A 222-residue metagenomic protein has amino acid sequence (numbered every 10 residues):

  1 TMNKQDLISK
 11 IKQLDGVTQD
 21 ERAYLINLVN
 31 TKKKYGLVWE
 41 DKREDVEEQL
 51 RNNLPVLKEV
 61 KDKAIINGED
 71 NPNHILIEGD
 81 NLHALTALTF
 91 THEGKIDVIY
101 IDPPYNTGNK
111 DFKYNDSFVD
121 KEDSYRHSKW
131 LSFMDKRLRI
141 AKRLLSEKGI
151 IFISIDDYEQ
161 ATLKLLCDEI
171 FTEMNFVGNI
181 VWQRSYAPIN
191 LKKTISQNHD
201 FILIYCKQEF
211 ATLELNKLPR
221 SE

Functional and structural regions predicted by a protein language model:
T1-Y100, N106-W130, K136: DnaQ-like (DEDDh/DEDDy) 3′-5′ exonuclease domain used for proofreading and 3′-end trimming on nucleic acids
N73-I75, K95-Y100, K148-F152, Q160 (+3 more regions): Beta-sheet entry/capping signal
L88, G108-N115, L163-L165, N179 (+2 more regions): Short, solvent-exposed loop/turn and secondary-structure capping segments
P104-T107, Y158-Q160, S185-A187, Q208-A211: Conserved nucleotide-binding/hydrolysis micro-motifs of P-loop NTPases
D120-L144, L191, S196-I202: Alpha-amylase-like alpha-glycosidases and glucanotransferases acting on alpha-linked glucans and related
H127-I180: Conserved Class I SAM-dependent methyltransferase catalytic core
A187-E222: Flexible, glycine-/basic-rich loop-and-beta segments that form/coincide with the SAM-dependent methyltransferase
